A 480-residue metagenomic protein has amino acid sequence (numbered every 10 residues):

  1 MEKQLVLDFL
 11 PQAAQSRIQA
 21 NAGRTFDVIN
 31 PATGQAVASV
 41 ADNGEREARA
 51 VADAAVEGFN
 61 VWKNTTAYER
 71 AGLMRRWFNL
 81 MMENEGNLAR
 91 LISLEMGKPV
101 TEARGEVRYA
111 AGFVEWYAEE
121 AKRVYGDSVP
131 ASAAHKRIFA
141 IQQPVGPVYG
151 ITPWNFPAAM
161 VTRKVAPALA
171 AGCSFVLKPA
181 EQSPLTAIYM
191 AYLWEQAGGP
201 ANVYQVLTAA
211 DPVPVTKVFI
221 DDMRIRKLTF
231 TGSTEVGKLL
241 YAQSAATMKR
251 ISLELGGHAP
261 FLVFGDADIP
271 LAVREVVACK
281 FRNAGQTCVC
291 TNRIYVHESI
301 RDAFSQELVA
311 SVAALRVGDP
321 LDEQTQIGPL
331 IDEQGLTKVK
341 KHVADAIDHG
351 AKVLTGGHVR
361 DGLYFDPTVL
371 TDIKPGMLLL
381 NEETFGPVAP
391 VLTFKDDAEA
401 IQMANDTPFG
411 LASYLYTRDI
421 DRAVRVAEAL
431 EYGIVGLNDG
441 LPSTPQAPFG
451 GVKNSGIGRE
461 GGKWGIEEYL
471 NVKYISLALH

Functional and structural regions predicted by a protein language model:
M1-S39, G72, R76, V124-T152 (+3 more regions): Terminal low-complexity tails and localization/encapsulation signals of metabolic enzymes
G23-F26, T291, L411: Short loop/turn microsegments at loop-to-beta-strand junctions
T33-S39, I225, L262, R316-V317 (+3 more regions): Conserved C-terminal structural/oligomerization subdomain of aldehyde/semialdehyde dehydrogenase
G34, R70, I92, V114 (+10 more regions): Residue-level signal for inorganic ion chemistry
V37-N43, G58-N64, G150, F261-F264 (+5 more regions): Short, well-ordered beta-strand elements within core beta-sheets of diverse protein domains
V37-V124, H135: Glycine-rich loop-to-alpha-helix module at the N-terminal edge of alpha/beta enzyme cores
G126-L271, F394: Rossmann-like NAD(P) dinucleotide-binding subdomain of oxidoreductase/dehydrogenase enzymes
G198, E235-K374, M403, L437: ALDH superfamily catalytic-core signature
